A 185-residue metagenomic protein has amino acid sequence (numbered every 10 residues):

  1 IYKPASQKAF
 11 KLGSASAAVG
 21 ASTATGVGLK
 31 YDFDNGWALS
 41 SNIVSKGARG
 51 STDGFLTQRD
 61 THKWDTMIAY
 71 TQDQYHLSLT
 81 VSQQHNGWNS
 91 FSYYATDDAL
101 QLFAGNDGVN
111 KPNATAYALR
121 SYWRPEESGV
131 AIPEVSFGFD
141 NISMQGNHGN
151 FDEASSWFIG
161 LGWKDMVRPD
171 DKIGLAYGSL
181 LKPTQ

Functional and structural regions predicted by a protein language model:
I1-Y31, G36-K63, A95-A104: Surface-exposed coil loops of outer-membrane beta-barrel proteins
A21-T25, D60-W64, N113-Y117, F151-W157: Residues that define the transmembrane beta-barrel architecture of outer-membrane proteins
V27-Y31, T66-Y70, L119-W123, I159-W163 (+1 more regions): Residues on the lipid-exposed face of transmembrane beta-strands in outer-membrane beta-barrel proteins
N35-S41, W64, D73-L79, H85-W88 (+2 more regions): Repeated loop/turn-to-beta-strand initiation elements of outer-membrane beta-barrel proteins
I43-G47, Q72-Q74, V81-G87, F139-S143 (+2 more regions): Transmembrane beta-strands of outer-membrane beta-barrel pores
V81-Q101, N106, N110-P112, Q145 (+2 more regions): Outer-membrane beta-barrel translocator/channel fold
D107, Y117-G146: A glycine- and small/hydrophobic-rich beta-loop-beta segment that serves as a flexible "lid/hinge" or phosphate-binding
E134, F139-T184: C-terminal structural cap/anchor segments
